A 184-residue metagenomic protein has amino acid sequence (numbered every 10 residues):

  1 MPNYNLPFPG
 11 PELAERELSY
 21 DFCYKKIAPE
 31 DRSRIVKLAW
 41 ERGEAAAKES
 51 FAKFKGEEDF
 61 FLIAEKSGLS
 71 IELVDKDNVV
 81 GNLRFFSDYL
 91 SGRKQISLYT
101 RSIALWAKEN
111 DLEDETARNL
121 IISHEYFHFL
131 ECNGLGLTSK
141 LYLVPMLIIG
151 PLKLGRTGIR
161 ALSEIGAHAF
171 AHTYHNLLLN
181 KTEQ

Functional and structural regions predicted by a protein language model:
M1-G68: N-terminal leader/presequence regions that precede the main folded/catalytic core
Y4-R16, C23-Y24, K140-Q184: Metalloprotease/metallohydrolase-associated module, dominated by Zn2+-dependent proteases
F51, L69, G81, L137-T138: Polar low-complexity intrinsically disordered regions
E72-N119, C132: Active-site scaffold of zinc-dependent metalloenzymes
G92-R101, T138-I148: A short mid-domain helix/strand-loop element embedded in enzyme catalytic domains that forms or borders the active-site
N110-E125, I159, S163: Short, well-structured alpha-helical patches and their helix-loop capping segments that border functional surfaces
N119, E125-L141: Catalytic Zn2+-binding segment of zinc metalloproteases
